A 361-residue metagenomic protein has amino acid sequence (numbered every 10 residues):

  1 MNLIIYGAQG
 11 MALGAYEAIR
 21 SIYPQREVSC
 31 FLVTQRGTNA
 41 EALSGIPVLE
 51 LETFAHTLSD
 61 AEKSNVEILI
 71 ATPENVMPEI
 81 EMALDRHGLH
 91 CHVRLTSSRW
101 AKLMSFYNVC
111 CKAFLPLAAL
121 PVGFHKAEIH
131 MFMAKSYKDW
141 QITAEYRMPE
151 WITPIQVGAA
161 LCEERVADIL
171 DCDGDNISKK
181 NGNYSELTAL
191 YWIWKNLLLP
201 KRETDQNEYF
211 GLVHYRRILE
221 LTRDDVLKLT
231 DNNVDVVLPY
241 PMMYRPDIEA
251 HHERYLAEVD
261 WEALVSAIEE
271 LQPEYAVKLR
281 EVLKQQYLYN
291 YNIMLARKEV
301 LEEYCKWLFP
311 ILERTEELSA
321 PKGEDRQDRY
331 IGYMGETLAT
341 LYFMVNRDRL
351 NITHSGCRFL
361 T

Functional and structural regions predicted by a protein language model:
M1-I19, F31: Glycine-rich adenosine-cofactor-binding loop
L3-G7, I68-L69, G182, N292-I293: A residue-level structural signature of the nucleotidyltransferase/glycosyltransferase Rossmann-like core
I5-Y6, L32, A71, F132-A134 (+1 more regions): Short hydrophobic segments within beta-strands
A15-I19, I80-L84, D224-V226: A short acidic, amphipathic alpha-helical/loop segment
I22-E27, S59-K63, L229-D231: Short, conserved loop/helix-junction motifs that constitute active-site signature segments in enzyme catalytic cores
S29-Q35: Short internal beta-strands
R36-F114: Phosphate-bearing ligand-interacting subdomains that bind or position ATP/ADP/UDP/GDP/NAD(P) or nucleotide-linked
A101-T361: ER/Golgi luminal nucleotide-sugar-dependent glycosyltransferases, focusing on the catalytic module
